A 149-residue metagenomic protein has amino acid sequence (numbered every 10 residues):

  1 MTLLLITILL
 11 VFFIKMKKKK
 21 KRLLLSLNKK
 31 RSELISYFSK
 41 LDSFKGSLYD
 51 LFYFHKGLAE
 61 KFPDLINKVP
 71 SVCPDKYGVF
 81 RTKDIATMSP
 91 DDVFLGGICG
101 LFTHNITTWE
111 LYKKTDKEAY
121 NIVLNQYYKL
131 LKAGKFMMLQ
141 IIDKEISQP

Functional and structural regions predicted by a protein language model:
M1-K30: N-terminal signal-anchor transmembrane alpha helix of single-pass membrane proteins, serving as the membrane-anchoring
T2, K17, S89, M138-L139: Position-driven detector of the extreme protein N-terminus
F12, M16, K20, F38 (+6 more regions): Amphipathic alpha-helical coiled-coil/heptad-repeat segments
L23-P63: Short terminal alpha-helical segments
L27, L34, T108-W109, I142: Non-transmembrane amphipathic alpha-helical segments
D50-K132: Long, low-complexity or tandemly repetitive, helically biased scaffold regions used for multimeric assembly/adhesion
